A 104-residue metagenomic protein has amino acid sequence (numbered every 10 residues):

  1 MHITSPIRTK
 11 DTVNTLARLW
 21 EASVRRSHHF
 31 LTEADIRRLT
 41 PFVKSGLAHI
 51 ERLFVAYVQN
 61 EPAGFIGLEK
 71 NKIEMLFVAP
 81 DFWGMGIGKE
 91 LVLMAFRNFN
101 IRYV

Functional and structural regions predicted by a protein language model:
M1-R18: A short beta-loop-alpha structural element at the N-terminal edge of CoA-dependent acyl/N-acetyltransferase catalytic
R18-A22, L68, R97: Residues within well-ordered alpha-helical secondary structure of globular protein domains
R18-K44: Conserved GNAT-fold acetyl-CoA-binding loop/helix
E51-G64, E69: Conserved beta-hairpin
E69-W83: A short, internal acetyl-CoA/4′-phosphopantetheine-binding micro-motif in the GNAT/acyltransferase core
V78, G84-R97: Conserved acetyl-CoA-binding loop-helix of GNAT-fold acetyltransferases
R97-V104: Conserved GNAT acetyl-CoA-binding A-motif
